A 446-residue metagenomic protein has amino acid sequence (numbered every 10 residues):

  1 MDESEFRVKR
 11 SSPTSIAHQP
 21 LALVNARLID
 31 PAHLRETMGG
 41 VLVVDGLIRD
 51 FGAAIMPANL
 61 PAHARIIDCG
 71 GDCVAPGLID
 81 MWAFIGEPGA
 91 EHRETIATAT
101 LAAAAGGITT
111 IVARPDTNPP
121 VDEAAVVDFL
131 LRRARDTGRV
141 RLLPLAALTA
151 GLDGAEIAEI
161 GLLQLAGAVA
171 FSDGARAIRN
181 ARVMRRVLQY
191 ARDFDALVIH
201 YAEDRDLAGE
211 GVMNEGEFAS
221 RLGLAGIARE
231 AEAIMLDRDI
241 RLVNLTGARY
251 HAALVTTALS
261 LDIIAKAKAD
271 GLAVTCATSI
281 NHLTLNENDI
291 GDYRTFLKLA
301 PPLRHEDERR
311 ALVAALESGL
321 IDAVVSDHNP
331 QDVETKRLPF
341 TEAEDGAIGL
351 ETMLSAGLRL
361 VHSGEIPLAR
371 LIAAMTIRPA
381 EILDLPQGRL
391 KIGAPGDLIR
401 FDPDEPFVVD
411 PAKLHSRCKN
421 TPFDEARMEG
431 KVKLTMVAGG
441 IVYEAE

Functional and structural regions predicted by a protein language model:
D2-L21, L28-G77: Histidine-rich, glycine-flanked metal-binding segment
A26, V41, G46, G71 (+15 more regions): Divalent metal-coordination and catalytic microenvironments
G70-A134: Metal-associated gating/positioning segment near the N- to mid-region
M81-E94, P115, L143-E156, A225-R229: Active-site mouth loops of central-metabolism enzymes
A124-R141, Q189-H200, T352: Alpha-helix-loop-beta-strand connector modules within alpha/beta enzyme cores
A155-V324: Histidine/acidic residue-rich metal-binding segments in metalloenzymes
R221-R249, E317-S318, D322-A323, N329-D404: His/Asp/Glu-enriched, well-ordered alpha-helical/loop segment that forms or immediately abuts the divalent-metal
P339-E342, P395-E446: C-terminal cap of metal-dependent C-N hydrolases
